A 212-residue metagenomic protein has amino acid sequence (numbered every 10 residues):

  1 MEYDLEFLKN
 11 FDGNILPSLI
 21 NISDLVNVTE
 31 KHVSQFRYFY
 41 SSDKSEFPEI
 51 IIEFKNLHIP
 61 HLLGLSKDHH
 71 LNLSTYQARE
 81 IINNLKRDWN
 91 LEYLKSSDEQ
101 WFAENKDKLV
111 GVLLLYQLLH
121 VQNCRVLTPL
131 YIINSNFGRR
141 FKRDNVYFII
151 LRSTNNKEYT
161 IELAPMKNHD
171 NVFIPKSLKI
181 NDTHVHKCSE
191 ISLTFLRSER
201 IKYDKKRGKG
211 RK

Functional and structural regions predicted by a protein language model:
M1-F148, K212: An acidic, glycine-rich, mixed-charge low-complexity segment common to nucleic-acid enzymes
N105-K206: Conserved binding-pocket/active-site segment within a compact domain
K206-K212: Non-transmembrane domains of secretory- and envelope-associated proteins
